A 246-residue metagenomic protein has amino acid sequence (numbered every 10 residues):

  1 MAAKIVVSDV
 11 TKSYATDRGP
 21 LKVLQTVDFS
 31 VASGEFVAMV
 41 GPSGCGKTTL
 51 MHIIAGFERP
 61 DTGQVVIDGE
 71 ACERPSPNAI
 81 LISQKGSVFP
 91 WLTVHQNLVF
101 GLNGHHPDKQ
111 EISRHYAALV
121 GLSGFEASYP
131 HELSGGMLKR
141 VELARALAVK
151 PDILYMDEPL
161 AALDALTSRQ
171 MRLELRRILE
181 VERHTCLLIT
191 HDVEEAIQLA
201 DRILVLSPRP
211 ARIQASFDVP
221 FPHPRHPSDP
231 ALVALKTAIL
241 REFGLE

Functional and structural regions predicted by a protein language model:
V40-P42: The feature captures the beta-strand-to-loop junction immediately N-terminal to the Walker
A55: Helix-to-loop junction immediately C-terminal to a conserved catalytic motif
L92-V99: Short coil-to-helix segment of the ABC ATPase nucleotide-binding domain corresponding to the Q-loop/switch region
P107-F125, R177: Conserved ABC ATPase "signature" region
Y129-L133, M137: Conserved ABC ATPase signature
A148-D152: A short, proline-enriched helix->beta-strand linker immediately N-terminal to the Walker B motif in ABC-type P-loop
L154-D157: Catalytic Walker B motif of ABC-type/P-loop ATPase nucleotide-binding domains
